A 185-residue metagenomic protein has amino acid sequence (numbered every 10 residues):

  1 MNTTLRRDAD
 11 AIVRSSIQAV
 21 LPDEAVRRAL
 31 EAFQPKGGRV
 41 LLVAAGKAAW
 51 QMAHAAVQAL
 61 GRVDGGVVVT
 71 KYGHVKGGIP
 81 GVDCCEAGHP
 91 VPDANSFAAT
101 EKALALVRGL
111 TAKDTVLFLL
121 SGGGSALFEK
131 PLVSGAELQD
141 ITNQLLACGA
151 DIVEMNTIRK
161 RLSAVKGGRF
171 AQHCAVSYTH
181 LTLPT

Functional and structural regions predicted by a protein language model:
M1-V43, Q51-M52: An N-terminal, well-structured beta->alpha segment
A32-G37, A59-G61, K76-G77, R108-K113 (+3 more regions): Solvent-exposed alpha-helices and their adjacent loops that cap or buttress functional pockets in soluble metabolic
V43-A45, V68, E86, F118-L120 (+1 more regions): General beta-strand structural signal in soluble alpha/beta enzymes
V43-Q51, S121-L127: Gly/Ser/Thr-rich loops at beta-strand to alpha-helix junctions that form or flank small-molecule/cofactor-binding
M52-H74: Active-site cofactor/substrate anionic-group-binding motifs, chiefly glycine- and Lys/Arg-rich phosphate-binding loops
K71-A112, I158-R159: Glycine-rich oxoanion-binding loops at beta->alpha junctions
A112-V116, G124-Y178: Conserved phosphate- and dinucleotide-binding cores of soluble alpha/beta proteins, encompassing both enzyme active
T179-T185: Conserved small/polar residues in nucleotide/adenosyl-binding loops
